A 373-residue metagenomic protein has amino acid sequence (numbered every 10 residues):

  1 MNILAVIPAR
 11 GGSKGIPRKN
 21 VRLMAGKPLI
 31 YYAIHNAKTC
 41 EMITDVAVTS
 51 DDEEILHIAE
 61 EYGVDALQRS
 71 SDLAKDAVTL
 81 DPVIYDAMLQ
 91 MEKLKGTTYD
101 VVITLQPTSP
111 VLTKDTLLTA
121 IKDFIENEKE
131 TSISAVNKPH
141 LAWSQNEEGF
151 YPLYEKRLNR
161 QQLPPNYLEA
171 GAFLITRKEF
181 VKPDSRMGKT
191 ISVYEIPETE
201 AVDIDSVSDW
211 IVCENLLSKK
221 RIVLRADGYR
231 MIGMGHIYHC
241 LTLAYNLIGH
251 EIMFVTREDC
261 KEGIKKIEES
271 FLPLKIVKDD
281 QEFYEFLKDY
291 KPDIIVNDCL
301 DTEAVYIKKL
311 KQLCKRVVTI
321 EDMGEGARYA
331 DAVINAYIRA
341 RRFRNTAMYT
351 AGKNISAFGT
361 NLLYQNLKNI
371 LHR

Functional and structural regions predicted by a protein language model:
N2-T49: N-terminal glycine-rich phosphate-binding loop and ensuing alpha1 helix
L4-G11, K219-R230: Nucleotide-activated donor-dependent transferases that construct or modify glycoconjugates
Y31, V46-S50, S134-A135, E251-D259: Short internal beta-strands
E53-I103, V111-T119, K278-Y290, D301-T302: Short phosphate-binding loop-to-helix
R69, L105, S134-A135, I196 (+3 more regions): Generic beta-sheet signal
P82, D86, S109-P197, N345-G352: Conserved core of the sugar-phosphate nucleotidyltransferase
I84, M231, H239, Y245-N246 (+2 more regions): Active-site and donor-binding regions of nucleotide-sugar-utilizing enzymes
M187, I191-D205, D209-E214, A330-R373: A nucleotide-sugar donor-handling region in carbohydrate enzymes
